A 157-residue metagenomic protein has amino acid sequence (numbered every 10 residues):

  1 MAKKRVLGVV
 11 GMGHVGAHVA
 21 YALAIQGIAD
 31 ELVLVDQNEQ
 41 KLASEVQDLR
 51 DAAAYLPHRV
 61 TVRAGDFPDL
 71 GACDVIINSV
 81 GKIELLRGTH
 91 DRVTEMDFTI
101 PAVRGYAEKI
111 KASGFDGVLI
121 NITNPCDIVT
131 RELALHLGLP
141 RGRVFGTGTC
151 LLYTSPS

Functional and structural regions predicted by a protein language model:
M12: Glycine-rich Rossmann-fold phosphate-binding loop(s) that bind the pyrophosphate of adenine dinucleotide cofactors
G16-A17: N-terminal Rossmann-fold NAD(P) dinucleotide-binding loop
E31-L32: Short beta-strand element of Class I
Q37-A72: Conserved N-terminal Rossmann-fold NAD(P) cofactor-binding segment
V60-V62, F67-D116: Rossmann-like NAD(P)-binding element
D91-T149: Rossmann-like NAD(P)(H) cofactor-binding subdomain of soluble oxidoreductases
Y153-S157: Conserved small/polar residues in nucleotide/adenosyl-binding loops
